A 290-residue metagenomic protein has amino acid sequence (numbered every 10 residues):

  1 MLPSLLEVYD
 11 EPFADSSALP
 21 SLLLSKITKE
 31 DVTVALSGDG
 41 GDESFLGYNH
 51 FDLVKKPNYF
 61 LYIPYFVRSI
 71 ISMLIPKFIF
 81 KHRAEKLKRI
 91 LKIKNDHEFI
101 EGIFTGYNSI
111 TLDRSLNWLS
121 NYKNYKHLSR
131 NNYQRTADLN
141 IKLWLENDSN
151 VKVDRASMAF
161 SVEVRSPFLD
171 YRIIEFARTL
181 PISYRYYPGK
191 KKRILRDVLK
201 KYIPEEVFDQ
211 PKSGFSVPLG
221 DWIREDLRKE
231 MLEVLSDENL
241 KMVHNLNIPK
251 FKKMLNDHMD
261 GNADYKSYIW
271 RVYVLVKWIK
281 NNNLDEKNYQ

Functional and structural regions predicted by a protein language model:
M1-S120, A156-Y202, D260-A263, Y268 (+1 more regions): ATP-dependent adenylate-handling active sites, centered on carboxylate activation for C-N bond formation
L2-L5, W118-N131, H244-N262: Short amphipathic alpha-helical segments and their helix-coil junctions
A14, H127-N140, L255-V272: Structural motif
Y65, D148, V207: Secretory-pathway/luminal and periplasmic proteins that interact with or process carbohydrate-rich
K123-N124, K152-S157, R172-T179, E206-P211 (+2 more regions): Short acidic (Asp/Glu) and glycine-rich catalytic loops that position anionic groups and cofactors
L145: Phosphate/pyrophosphate-binding loops and the adjoining catalytic core of nucleotide-dependent enzymes
I203-N262: PAPS-dependent sulfotransferase catalytic core
